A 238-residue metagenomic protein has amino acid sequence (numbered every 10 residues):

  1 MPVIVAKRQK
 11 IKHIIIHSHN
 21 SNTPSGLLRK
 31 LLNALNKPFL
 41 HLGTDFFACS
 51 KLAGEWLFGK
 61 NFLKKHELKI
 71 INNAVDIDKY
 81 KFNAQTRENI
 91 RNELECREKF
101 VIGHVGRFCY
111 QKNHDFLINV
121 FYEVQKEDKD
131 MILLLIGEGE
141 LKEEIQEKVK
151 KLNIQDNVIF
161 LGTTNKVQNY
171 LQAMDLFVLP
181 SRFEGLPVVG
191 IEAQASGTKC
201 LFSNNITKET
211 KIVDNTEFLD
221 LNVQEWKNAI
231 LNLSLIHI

Functional and structural regions predicted by a protein language model:
G43-K81: A short, active-site helix/loop in glycosyltransferases that binds the activated sugar's phosphate group
K81-E95: A short helix/loop element that forms part of the nucleotide-sugar donor recognition site in Leloir-type
N92-F100, H114-F160: A conserved nucleotide-sugar
T163, R182: Aromatic "clamp/platform" in nucleotide-sugar-dependent glycosyltransferases that forms part of the donor/acceptor
F177-V178: A short hydrophobic beta-strand element within the catalytic core of glycosyltransferases that build diverse glycans
K199-S203, K208: Short hydrophobic beta-strand element within catalytic cores of glycosyltransferases and related nucleotide-activated
E209-S234: Change "using UDP/GDP/dTDP sugars" to "using nucleotide sugars
I236-I238: Conserved small/polar residues in nucleotide/adenosyl-binding loops
